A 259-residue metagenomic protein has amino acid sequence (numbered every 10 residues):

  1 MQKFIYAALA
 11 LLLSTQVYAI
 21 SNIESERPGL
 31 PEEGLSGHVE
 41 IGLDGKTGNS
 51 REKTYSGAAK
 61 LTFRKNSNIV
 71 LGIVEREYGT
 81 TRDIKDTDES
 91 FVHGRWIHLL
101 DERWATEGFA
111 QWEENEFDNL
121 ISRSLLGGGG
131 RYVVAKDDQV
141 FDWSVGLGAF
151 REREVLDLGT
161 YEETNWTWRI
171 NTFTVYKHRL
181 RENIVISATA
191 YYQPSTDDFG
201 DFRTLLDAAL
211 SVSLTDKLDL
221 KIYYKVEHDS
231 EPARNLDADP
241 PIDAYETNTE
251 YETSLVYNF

Functional and structural regions predicted by a protein language model:
M1-E33, F259: Cleavable N-terminal export/targeting peptides
G29-G45, N68-G72: Transmembrane beta-strand segments of Gram-negative outer membrane beta-barrel proteins
E33-L35, R51-Y55, D86-S90, S122-L126 (+3 more regions): Residues that define the transmembrane beta-barrel architecture of outer-membrane proteins
L35, S67-G72, R103-T106, D138-V140 (+2 more regions): Repeated loop/turn-to-beta-strand initiation elements of outer-membrane beta-barrel proteins
V39-I41, G72-V74, G108, G128 (+5 more regions): Membrane-embedded beta-strand positions of outer-membrane beta-barrel proteins
G42, K60-T62, R95-I97, Q111 (+4 more regions): Transmembrane beta-barrel domains of outer membrane proteins
L43-T47, F63-K65, R76-T80, W112-E116 (+5 more regions): Transmembrane beta-strands of outer-membrane beta-barrel pores
V212-S213, T247-F259: Outer-membrane beta-barrel "beta-signal"
